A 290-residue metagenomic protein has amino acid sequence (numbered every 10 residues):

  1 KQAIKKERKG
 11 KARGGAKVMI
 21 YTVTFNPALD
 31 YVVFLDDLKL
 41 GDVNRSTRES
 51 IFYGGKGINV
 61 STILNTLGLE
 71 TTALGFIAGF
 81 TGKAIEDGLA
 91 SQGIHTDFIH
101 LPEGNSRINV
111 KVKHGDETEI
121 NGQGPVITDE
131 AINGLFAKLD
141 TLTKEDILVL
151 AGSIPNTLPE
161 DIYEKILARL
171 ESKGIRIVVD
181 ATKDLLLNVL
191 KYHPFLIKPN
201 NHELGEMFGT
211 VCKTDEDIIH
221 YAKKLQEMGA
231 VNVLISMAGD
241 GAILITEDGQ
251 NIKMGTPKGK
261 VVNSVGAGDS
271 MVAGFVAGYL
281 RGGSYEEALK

Functional and structural regions predicted by a protein language model:
K5-V18: Short, Lys/Arg-enriched N-terminal segments with co-localized hydrophobic residues within the first ~10-30 amino acids
V18-K39: Positively charged, low-complexity intrinsically disordered leader regions
R45-N105: Substrate-binding N-lobe of the ribokinase-like
N65, E171, L280: Gly/Ala-rich phosphate-binding loop of Rossmann-like dinucleotide-binding domains, activating on the conserved
L101, V112-K144: Conserved phosphate-binding/catalytic loop of the ribokinase/pfkB sugar-kinase fold
I108-V112, A242-I245: Short beta-strand scaffold segments in enzyme catalytic cores
I147-E216: Conserved beta-alpha-beta core of the PfkB/ribokinase-like small-molecule kinase fold
D215-K290: Conserved phosphate-binding/catalytic region of the ribokinase-like
